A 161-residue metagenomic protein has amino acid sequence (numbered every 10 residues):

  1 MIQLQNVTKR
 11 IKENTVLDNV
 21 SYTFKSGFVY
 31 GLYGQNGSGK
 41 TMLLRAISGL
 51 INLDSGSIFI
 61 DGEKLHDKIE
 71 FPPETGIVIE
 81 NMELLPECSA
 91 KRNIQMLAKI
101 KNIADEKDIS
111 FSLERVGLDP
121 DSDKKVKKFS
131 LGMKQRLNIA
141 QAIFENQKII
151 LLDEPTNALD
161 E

Functional and structural regions predicted by a protein language model:
I2, L17-D18: Conserved structural motif at the start of ABC-family nucleotide-binding domains
Y33-Q35: The feature captures the beta-strand-to-loop junction immediately N-terminal to the Walker
S48: Helix-to-loop junction immediately C-terminal to a conserved catalytic motif
G56-F71: Conserved ABC transporter NBD signature motif
N81, E87-I100: Q-loop/switch helix immediately C-terminal to the Walker
Q95, E106-D121: Conserved ABC ATPase "signature" region
I150-E154: Catalytic Walker B motif of ABC-type/P-loop ATPase nucleotide-binding domains
